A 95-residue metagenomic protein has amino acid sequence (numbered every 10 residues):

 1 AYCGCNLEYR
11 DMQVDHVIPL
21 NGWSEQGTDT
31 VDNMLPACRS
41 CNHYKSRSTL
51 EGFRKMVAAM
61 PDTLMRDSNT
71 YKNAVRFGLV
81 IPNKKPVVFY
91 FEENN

Functional and structural regions predicted by a protein language model:
A1-M12, C38: Short cysteine-rich loop/turn motifs with clustered Cys
C5-L7, D32-L35, H43-N95: Extended charged
D11, S24, E93: Solvent-exposed, flexible loop/coil residues
Q13-P19: Histidine-centered catalytic micro-motifs used for acid/base chemistry in nuclease and nucleotide-processing active
V17, R39-H43: Beta-hairpin (beta-strand-turn-beta-strand) motif
N21-G22, K45: Conserved protein kinase catalytic core
E25-N33: Immediate flanking context of iron-sulfur cluster ligation sites
